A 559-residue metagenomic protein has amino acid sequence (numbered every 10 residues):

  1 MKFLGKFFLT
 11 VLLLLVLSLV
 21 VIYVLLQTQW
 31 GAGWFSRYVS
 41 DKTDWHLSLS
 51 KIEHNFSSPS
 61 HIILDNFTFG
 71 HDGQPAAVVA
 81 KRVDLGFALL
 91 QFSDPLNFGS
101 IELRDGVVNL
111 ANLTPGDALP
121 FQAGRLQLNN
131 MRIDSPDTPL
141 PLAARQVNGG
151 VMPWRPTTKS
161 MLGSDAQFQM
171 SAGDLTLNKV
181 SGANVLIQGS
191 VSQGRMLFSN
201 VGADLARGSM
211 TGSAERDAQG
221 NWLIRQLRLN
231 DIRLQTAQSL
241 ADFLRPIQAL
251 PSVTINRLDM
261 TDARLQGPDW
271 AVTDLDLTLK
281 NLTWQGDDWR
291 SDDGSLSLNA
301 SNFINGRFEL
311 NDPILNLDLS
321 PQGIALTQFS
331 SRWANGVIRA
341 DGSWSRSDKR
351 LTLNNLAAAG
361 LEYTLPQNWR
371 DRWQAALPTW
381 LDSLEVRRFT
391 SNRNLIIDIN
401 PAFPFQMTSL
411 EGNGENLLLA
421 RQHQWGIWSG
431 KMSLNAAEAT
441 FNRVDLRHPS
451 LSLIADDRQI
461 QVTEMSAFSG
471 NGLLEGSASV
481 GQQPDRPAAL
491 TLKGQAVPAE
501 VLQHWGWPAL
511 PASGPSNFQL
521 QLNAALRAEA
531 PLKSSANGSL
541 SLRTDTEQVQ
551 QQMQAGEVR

Functional and structural regions predicted by a protein language model:
M1-L17: N-terminal Sec-pathway targeting helices
L19-T114, L175-V185, G208-M210, D217 (+1 more regions): Terminal hydrophobic membrane-targeting helix
H61, N66-T68, R125-R132, L162-L205 (+4 more regions): Small-residue helix/turn framework positions
A80, L85, F98, L103 (+15 more regions): Extracellular beta-strand solenoids
F87-Q91, P153-R155, N416-R421, A524-A528: Outer-membrane beta-barrel proteins
F92-P95, N109-G116, D137-A143, Q266-D274 (+1 more regions): Short acidic, Gly/Pro-enriched loop/turn segments at secondary-structure junctions
T114-G149: Non-cytosolic head/periplasmic domains of membrane-anchored proteins
L142-S171, T278-L298, N413-S433: N-terminal glycine/threonine-rich, aromatic-flanked beta-hairpin/loop signature
